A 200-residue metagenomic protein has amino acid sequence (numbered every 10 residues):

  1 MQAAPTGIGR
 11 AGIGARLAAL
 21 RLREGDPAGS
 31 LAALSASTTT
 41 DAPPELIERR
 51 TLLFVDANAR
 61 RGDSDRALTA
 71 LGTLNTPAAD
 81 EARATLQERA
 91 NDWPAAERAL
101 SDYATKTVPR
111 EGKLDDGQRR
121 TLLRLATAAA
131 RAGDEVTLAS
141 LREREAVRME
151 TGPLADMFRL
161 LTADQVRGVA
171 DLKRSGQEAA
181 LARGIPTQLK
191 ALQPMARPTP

Functional and structural regions predicted by a protein language model:
M1-R10, R21, A33-L46, L68-D80 (+3 more regions): Solenoid-like repeat scaffolds
G14-R16, L22, L122, L138-L141: Exposed, low-structure sequence patches enriched in small/polar residues
A15-R16, R49-L53, A82-R89, G117-R124: "A position-specific structural signal for the A-helix of alpha-solenoid helical repeats
A129-V136, S140: Extended alpha-helical scaffolding segments
G168-L172, G176: Eukaryotic alpha-helical solenoid repeat scaffolds
